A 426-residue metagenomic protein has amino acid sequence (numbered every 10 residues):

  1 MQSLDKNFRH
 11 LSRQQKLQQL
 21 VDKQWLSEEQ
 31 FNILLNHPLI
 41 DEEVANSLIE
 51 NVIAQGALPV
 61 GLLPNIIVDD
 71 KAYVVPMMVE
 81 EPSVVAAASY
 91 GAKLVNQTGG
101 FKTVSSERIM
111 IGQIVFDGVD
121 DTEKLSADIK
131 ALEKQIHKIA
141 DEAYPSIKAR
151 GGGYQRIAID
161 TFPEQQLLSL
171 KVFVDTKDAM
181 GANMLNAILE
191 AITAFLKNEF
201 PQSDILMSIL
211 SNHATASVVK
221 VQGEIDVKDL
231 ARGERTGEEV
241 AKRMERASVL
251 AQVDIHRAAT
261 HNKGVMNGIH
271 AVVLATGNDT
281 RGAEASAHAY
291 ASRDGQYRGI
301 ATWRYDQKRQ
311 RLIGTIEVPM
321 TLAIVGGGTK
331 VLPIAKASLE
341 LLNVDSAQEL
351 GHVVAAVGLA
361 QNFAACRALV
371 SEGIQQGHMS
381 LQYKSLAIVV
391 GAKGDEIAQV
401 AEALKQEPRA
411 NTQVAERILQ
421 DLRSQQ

Functional and structural regions predicted by a protein language model:
M1-N46, N51, S89, K93-N96 (+10 more regions): Alpha/propeptide regions of enzymes that mature by internal proteolysis
M1-Y73, E81, F101, S105-I109 (+3 more regions): Acidic/polar, glycine-rich intrinsically disordered N-terminal extensions of enzymes
L34, G100-S106, A143-R156, K197-N212 (+7 more regions): Flexible, glycine/charged-enriched surface loops at secondary-structure junctions
A45-E50, A54-Q165, S169-F173, S424: Small-residue-rich
P59-V84, K177-L185, Q252-N278, G358-R367 (+1 more regions): Conserved phosphate/anionic-ligand binding catalytic regions in large, soluble enzymes, centered on
T98-K134, A291-A355, Q361: A structural-propensity feature for long, helix-poor, extended segments
D178-M180, L185-I334: Glycine-rich anion/phosphate-binding loop at the beta-strand->alpha-helix junction
L312, P319-Q426: Catalytic-core signal marking the mid-to-C-terminal active-site face
